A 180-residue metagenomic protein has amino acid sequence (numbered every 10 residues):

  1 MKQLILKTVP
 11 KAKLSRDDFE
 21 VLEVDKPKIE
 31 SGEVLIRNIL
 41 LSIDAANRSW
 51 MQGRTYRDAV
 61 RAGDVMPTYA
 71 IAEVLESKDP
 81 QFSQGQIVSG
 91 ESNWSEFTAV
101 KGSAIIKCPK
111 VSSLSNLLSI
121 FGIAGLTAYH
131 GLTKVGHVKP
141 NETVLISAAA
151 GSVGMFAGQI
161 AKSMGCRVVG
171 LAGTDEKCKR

Functional and structural regions predicted by a protein language model:
M1-A12, P27: Non-catalytic terminal and boundary segments that flank Rossmann-like NAD(P)-dependent oxidoreductase
L4, V34-L35, L145: Conserved beta-strand elements of the Class I
L4-I5, V74, G85-V88, V168-A172: Short, hydrophobic beta-strand segments that form beta-sheet elements in well-ordered domains
P10-R16, A45-A46: Short N-terminal binding/cap micro-motifs at the start of the first secondary-structure element
K13-D25, R54: Short glycine/threonine/proline-enriched tight-turn/helix- or strand-capping micro-motif at secondary-structure
D25-I43, M51-W94: Glycine-rich beta-strand-centered segment in the early N-terminal region that forms part of a ligand/cofactor-binding
M66-E73, S83-A148: NAD(P)H dinucleotide-binding glycine-rich loop of Rossmann-like/cofactor-binding domains, especially the beta1-alpha1
G122-R180: Mid-domain Rossmann-like dinucleotide-binding core that forms the NAD(H)/NADP(H) cofactor-binding site
